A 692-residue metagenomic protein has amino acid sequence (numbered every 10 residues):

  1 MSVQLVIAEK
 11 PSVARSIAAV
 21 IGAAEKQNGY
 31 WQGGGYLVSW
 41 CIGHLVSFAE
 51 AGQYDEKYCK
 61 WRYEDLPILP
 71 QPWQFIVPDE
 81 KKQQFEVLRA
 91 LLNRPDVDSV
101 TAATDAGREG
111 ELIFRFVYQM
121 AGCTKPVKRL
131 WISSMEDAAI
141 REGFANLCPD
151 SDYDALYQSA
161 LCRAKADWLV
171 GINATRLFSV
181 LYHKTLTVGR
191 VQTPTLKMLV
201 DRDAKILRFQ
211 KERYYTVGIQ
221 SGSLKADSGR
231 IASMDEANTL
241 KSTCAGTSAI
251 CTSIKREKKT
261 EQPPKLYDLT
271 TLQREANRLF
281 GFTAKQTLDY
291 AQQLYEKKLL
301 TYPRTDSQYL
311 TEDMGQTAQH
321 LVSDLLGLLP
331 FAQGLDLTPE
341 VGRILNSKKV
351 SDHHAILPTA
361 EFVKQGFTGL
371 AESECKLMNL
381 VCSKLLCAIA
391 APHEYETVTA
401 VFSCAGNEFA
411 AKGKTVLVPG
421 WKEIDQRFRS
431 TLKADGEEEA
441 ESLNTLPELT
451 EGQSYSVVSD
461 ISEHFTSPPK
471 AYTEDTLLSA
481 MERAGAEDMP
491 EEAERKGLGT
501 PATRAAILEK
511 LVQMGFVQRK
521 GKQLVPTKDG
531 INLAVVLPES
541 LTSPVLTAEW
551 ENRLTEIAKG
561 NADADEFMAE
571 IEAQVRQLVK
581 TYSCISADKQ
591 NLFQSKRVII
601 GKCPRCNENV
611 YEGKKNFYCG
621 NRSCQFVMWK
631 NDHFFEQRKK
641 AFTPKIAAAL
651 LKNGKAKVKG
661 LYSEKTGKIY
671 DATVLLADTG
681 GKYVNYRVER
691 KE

Functional and structural regions predicted by a protein language model:
M1-A164, W168, P468: Intrinsically disordered, low-complexity regulatory segments
S2-L5, L92, T175, R208 (+2 more regions): Basic, low-complexity terminal or inter-domain segments flanking catalytic cores
S2-V3, A103-A106, H183-T185, R256-K265 (+3 more regions): Conserved short loop/turn motifs at secondary-structure junctions
P11-A18, G35-V38, I42, P78-R89 (+18 more regions): Amphipathic alpha-helical transducer elements in NTP-driven molecular machines
W73, P95, D137-S221, R256-T260: C-terminal or mid-to-C-terminal helical accessory/interaction module adjacent to the motor/catalytic core
M234-Y267, Q273: Metal- or metallocofactor-binding catalytic centers and their adjacent structured scaffolds across diverse enzyme
K297-P303: Secretory-pathway/luminal and periplasmic proteins that interact with or process carbohydrate-rich
